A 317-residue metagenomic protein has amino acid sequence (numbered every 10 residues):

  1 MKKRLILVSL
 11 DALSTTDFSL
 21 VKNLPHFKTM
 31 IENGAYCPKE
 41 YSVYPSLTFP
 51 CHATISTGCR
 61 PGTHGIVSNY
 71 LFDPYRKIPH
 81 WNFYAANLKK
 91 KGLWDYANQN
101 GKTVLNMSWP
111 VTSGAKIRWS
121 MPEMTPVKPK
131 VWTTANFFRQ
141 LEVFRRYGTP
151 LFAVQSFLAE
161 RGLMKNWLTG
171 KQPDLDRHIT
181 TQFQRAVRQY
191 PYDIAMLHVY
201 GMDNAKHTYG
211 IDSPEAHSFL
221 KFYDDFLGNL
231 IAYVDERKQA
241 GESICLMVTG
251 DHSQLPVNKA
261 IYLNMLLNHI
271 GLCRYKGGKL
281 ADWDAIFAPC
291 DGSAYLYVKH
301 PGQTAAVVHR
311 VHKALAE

Functional and structural regions predicted by a protein language model:
M1, H178-Q182, F226: Well-ordered alpha-helical segments embedded in enzymatic catalytic cores
K2-T16, T29-M30, I55, A97 (+6 more regions): Beta-strand elements within well-structured catalytic alpha/beta cores of enzymes that handle phosphate/sulfate esters
S9-A12, C37-P38, T48-C51, Y70-N82: Glycine-/proline-rich flexible loop or hinge segments
F18-T54, G58-G62, L105: Short, structured active-site-proximal loop/turn typified by the sulfatase FGly-forming signature C/S-X-P-X-R
K22-P25, M121-E123, G210-P214, I261-L267: Short secondary-structure boundary/capping segments
Y41-Y44, M107-V111, S243-C245: Acidic carboxylate-rich catalytic motifs and surrounding loops in phosphoryl-/glycosyl-chemistry enzymes
R60-G210, G292, A316: His/Asp/Glu-rich, glycine-adjacent segments that coordinate divalent cations and/or stabilize oxyanion chemistry on
Y70-K90, D95-N98, P214, N229-E317: Secreted, luminal/periplasmic, and some membrane-associated catalytic domains that remodel anionic oxygen-ester
